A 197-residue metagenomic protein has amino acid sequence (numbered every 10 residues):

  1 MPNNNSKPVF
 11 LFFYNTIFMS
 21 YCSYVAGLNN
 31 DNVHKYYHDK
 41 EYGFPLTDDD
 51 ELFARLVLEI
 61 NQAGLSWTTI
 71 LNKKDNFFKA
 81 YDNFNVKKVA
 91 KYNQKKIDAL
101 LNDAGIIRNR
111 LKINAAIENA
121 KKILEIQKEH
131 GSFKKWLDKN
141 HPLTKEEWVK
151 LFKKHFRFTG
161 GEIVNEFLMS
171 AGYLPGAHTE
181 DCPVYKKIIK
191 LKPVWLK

Functional and structural regions predicted by a protein language model:
M1-F18: N-terminal amphipathic/basic-hydrophobic helices that include classical n-h-c signal peptides and signal-anchor
N15-K197: HhH-family (HhH-GPD) DNA N-glycosylase catalytic core used in base-excision repair
